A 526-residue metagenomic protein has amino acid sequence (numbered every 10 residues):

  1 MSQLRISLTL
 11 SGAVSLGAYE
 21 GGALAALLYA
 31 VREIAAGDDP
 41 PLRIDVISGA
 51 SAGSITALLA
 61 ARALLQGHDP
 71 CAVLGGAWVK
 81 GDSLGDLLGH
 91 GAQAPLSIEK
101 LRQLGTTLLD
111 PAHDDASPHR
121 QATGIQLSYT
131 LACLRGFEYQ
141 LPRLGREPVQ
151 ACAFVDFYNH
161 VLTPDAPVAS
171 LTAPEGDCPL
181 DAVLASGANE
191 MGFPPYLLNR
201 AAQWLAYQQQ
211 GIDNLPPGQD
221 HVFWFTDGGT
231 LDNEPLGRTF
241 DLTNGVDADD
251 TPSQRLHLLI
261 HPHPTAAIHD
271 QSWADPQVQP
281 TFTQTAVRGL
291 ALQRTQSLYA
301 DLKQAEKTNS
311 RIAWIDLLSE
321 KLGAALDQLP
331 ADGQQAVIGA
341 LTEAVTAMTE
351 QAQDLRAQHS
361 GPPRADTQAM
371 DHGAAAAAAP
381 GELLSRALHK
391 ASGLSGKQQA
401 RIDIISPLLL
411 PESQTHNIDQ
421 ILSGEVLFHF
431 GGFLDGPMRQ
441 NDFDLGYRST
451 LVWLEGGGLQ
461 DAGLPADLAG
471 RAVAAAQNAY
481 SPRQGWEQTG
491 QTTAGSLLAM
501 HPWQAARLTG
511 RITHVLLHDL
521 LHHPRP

Functional and structural regions predicted by a protein language model:
S2-T9, S15-D114, Q126-Y129, C133 (+2 more regions): Patatin-like phospholipase
S15-A18, S54-A57, G136-E138, L231-E234 (+2 more regions): Flexible loop/turn segments at secondary-structure boundaries
Y29-P40, D110-R120, L242-T251, K390-S392: Alpha-helix termini
I125-A248, V278-L302, T367-M370, A374-A375 (+3 more regions): Active-site gating loop/helix substructures
D220, T226, T230-V246, R255-H269 (+1 more regions): Glycine-rich, aromatic-lined ligand/substrate-binding cores of catalytic and carbohydrate-binding domains
T243-S310, P437-Q460: C-terminal, active-site-flanking charged/polar segments
T265, Q460-P526: Acidic, Ser/Thr-rich low-complexity intrinsically disordered segments
A266, Q271-A376: Non-catalytic, alpha-helical, charged scaffold/linker segments that couple or flank catalytic or architectural cores
